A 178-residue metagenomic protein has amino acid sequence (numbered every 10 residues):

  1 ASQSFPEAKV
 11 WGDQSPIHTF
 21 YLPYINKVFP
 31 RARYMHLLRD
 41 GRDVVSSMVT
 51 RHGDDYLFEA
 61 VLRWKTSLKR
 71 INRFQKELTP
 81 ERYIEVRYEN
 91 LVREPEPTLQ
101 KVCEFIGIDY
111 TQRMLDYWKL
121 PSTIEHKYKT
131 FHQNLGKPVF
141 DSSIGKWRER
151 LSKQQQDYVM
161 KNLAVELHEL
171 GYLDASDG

Functional and structural regions predicted by a protein language model:
A1-D55, K65-P80, I84, N162: PAPS-dependent sulfotransferase catalytic domain
R42-D43, L91, S122: Surface-exposed, flexible loop/turn segments at secondary-structure boundaries
V49, L57, L68, N72-K76 (+2 more regions): PAPS-dependent sulfotransferases, especially Golgi type II membrane carbohydrate sulfotransferases
F58-K65, V92: Acceptor-substrate binding/catalytic loop of class I
V86-E89: Short acidic donor-binding/metal-coordinating loop in glycosyltransferase active sites
